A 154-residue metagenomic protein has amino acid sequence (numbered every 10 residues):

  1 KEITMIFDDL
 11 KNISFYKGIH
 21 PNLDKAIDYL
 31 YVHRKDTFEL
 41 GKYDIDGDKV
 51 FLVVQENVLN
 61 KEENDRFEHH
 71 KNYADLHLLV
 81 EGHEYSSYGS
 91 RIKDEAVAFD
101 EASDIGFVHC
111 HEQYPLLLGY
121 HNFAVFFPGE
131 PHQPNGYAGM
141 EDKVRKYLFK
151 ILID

Functional and structural regions predicted by a protein language model:
K1-T4: Short, Lys/Arg-enriched N-terminal segments with co-localized hydrophobic residues within the first ~10-30 amino acids
L40-K61, F67-E68, N72-V80: A short glycine-rich, His/Asp/Glu-containing loop-to-beta-strand
G47, E63-D75, I92-V97, H111 (+2 more regions): A short beta-loop-beta micro-motif enriched in histidine and acidic residues
Q55-K71, D100-Q113, P131-Q133: Short acidic (Asp/Glu) patches
N72-A74, L78-E84, I92-K93, D100-I105: Glycine- and acidic-residue-biased ligand/ion/polar-headgroup-sensing regions
H83-S86, P131: Short beta-strand segments in beta-sandwich/barrel cores
L116-G136: Conserved metal-binding segment of the jelly-roll/cupin
F123-V125, E141-D154: A short hydrophobic beta-strand segment most commonly corresponding to one strand of the jelly-roll/cupin
